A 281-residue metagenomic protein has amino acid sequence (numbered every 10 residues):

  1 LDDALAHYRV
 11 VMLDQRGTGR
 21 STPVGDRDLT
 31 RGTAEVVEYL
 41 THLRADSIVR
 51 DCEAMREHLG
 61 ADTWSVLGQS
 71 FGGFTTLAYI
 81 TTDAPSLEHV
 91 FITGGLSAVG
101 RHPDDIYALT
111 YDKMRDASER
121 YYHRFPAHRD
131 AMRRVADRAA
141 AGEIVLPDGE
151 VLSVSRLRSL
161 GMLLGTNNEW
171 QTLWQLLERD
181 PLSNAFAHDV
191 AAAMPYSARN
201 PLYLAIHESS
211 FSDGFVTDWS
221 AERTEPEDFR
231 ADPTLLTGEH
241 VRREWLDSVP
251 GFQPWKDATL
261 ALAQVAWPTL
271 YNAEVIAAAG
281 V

Functional and structural regions predicted by a protein language model:
L1-D148, V249-T259, A266-V281: Gly/Pro-rich cap/lid or specificity-loop segments adjacent to the active site
G142-Y271: Alpha/beta-hydrolase fold active-site neighborhood
